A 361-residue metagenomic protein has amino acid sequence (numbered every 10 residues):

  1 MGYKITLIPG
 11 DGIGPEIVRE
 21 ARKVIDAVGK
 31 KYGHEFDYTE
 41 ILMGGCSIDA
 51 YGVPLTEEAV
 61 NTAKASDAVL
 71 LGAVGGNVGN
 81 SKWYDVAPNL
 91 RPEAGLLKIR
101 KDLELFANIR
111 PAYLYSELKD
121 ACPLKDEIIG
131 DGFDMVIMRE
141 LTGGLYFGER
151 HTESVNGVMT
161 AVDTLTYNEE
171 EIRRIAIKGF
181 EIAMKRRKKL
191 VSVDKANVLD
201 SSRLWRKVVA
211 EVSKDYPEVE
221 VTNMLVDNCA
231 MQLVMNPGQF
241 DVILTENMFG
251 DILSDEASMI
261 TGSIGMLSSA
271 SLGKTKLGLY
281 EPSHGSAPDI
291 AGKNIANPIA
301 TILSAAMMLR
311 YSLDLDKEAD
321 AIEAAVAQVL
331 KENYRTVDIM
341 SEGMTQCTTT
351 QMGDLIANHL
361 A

Functional and structural regions predicted by a protein language model:
M1-I5: Extreme N-terminal starter segment of soluble prokaryotic enzymes
T6-K23, V28-G29, V155-D227, Q239: Glycine-rich phosphate/diphosphate-binding loop of Rossmann-like nucleotide-binding domains
D11-G14, D67, M138, G179 (+4 more regions): Buried hydrophobic positions in well-ordered alpha/beta secondary-structure cores of metabolic enzymes
A21, I25, V209, T301-S312 (+1 more regions): Buried hydrophobic packing segments
G33-E57, M231-L233: N-terminal beta-loop-helix "entrance" segment that forms/cooperates in small-molecule cofactor or anionic ligand
G33-T39, R186-K195, Y216-M224, D314-E323 (+1 more regions): Flexible, glycine/charged-enriched surface loops at secondary-structure junctions
G45-I48, L233-Y334: Glycine-rich phosphate/nucleotide-binding loop
D49-V162, M248: N-terminal glycine-rich phosphate/adenylate-binding segment common to multiple enzyme folds
